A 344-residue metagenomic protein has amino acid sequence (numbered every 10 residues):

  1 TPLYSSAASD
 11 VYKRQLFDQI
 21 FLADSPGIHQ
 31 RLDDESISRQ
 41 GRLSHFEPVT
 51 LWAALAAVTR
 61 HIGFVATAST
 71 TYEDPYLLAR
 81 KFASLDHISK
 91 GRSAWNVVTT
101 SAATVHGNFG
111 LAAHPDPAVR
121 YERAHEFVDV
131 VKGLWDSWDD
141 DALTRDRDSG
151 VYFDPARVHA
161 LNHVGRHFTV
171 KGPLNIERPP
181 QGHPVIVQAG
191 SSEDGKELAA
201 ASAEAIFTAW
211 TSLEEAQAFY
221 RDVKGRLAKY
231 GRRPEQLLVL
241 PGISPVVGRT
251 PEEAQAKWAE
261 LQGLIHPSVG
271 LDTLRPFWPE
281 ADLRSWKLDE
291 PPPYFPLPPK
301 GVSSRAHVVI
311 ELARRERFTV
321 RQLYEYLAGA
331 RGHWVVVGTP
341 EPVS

Functional and structural regions predicted by a protein language model:
T1-A8, Y12: Single conserved hydrophobic/aromatic residue that forms the stacking wall/gate of nucleotide- or nucleobase-binding
K13-R14, A53-R60, D86-R92, G231-P234: Acidic (Asp/Glu)-rich catalytic clusters
L16, L55, L85, W95 (+4 more regions): Conserved, mostly hydrophobic/aromatic
Q19-H45, W210-L213: Glycine-rich, proline-tolerant flexible connector loops at the mouths of alpha/beta enzymes
I20-L22, F64-A68, S93-V97, V185-A189 (+2 more regions): Hydrophobic faces of well-ordered beta-strands that scaffold small-molecule active sites in alpha/beta enzyme cores
E35-F64, K229-Y230: Alpha-helix-loop-beta-strand connector modules within alpha/beta enzyme cores
G63-A66, Y72-F109, R123-F127: Hydrophobic or amphipathic alpha-helical targeting/insertion segments
A118-G182, E214-S344: An alpha-helical appendage that flanks or caps ligand/catalytic pockets
